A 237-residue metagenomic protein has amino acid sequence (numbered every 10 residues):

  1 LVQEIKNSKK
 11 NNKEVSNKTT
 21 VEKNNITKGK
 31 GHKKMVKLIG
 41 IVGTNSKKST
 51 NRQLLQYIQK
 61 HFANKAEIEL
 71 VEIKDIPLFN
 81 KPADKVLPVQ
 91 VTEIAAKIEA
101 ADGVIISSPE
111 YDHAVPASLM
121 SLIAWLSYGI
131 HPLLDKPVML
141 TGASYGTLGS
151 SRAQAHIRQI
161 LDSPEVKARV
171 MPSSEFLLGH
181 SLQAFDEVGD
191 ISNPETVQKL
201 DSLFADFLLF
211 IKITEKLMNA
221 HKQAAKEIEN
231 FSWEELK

Functional and structural regions predicted by a protein language model:
K13, V21-K34: Short, Lys/Arg-enriched N-terminal segments with co-localized hydrophobic residues within the first ~10-30 amino acids
V36-A63: N-terminal beta1-alpha1 ligand-phosphate binding loop
G43-T44, I73, A143: Cofactor-binding loop segments of dinucleotide-utilizing enzymes, especially the Rossmann-like FAD- and NAD(P)+-binding
A63-E69, V166-A168: A generic structural motif
E69-L78, S173-S181: Short connector loops at secondary-structure junctions
I73-V89: N-terminal beta-loop-helix "entrance" segment that forms/cooperates in small-molecule cofactor or anionic ligand
V86-E165: Helix-loop-strand module that forms the ligand-binding subsite of alpha/beta enzymes
R169-K237: Glycine-rich phosphate/pyrophosphate-binding loop and the adjoining helix
